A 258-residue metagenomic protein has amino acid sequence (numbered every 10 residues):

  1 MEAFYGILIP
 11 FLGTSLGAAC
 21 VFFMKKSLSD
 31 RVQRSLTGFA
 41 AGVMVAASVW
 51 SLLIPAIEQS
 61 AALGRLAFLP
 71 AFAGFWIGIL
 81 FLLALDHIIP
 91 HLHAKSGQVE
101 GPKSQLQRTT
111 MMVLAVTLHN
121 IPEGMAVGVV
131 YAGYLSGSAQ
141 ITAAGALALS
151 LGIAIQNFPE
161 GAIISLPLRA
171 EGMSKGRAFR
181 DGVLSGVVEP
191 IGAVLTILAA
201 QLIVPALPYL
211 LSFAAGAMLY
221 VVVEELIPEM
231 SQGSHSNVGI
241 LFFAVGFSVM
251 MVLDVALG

Functional and structural regions predicted by a protein language model:
M1-G258: Intrinsically disordered, metal-sensing/regulatory segments
